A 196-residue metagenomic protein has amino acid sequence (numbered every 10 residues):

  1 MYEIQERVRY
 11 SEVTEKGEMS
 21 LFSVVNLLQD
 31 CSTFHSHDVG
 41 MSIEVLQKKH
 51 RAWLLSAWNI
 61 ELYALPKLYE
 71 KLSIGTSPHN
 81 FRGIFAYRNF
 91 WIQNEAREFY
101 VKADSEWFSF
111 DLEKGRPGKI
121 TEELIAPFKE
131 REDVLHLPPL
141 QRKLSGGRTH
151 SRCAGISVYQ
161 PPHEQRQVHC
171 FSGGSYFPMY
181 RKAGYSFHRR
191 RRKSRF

Functional and structural regions predicted by a protein language model:
M1-G75, H79-R195: Terminal targeting signals and extreme-terminal segments of soluble enzymes
